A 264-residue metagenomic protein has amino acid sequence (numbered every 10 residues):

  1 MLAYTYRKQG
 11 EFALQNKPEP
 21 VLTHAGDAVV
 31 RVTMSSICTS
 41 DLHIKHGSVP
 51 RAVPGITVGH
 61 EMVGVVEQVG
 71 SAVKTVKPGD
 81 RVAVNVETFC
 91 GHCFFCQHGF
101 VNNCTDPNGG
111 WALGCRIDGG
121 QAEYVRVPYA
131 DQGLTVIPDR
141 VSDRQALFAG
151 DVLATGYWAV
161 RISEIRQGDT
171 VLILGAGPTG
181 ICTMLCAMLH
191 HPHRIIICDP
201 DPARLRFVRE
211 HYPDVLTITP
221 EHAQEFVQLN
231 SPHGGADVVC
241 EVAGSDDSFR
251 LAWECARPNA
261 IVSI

Functional and structural regions predicted by a protein language model:
R7, E19-P20, V53-G59, L113-D118 (+1 more regions): Short Gly/Pro-enriched turn/cap motifs at secondary-structure boundaries
P20-S35, S48-Q97, P138-V141: Glycine-rich beta-strand-centered segment in the early N-terminal region that forms part of a ligand/cofactor-binding
C38, T75, N85-T135, D139: Cysteine-cluster motifs in flexible loop/terminal segments that predominantly coordinate metals
S40-H46: Cytochrome P450 core scaffold surrounding the K-helix E-X-X-R motif and the conserved "meander" helix-loop region
T75-P78, Q167, P258: Short, flexible surface segments
R81, T170, A260-I261: Short glycine-centered segments of the SAM/dcSAM-binding site in methyltransferase folds
V136-H222: Mid-domain Rossmann-like dinucleotide-binding core that forms the NAD(H)/NADP(H) cofactor-binding site
S163, M188, L205-I264: Glycine-rich cofactor phosphate-binding loops and adjacent beta1-alpha1 units of small-molecule cofactor enzyme domains
